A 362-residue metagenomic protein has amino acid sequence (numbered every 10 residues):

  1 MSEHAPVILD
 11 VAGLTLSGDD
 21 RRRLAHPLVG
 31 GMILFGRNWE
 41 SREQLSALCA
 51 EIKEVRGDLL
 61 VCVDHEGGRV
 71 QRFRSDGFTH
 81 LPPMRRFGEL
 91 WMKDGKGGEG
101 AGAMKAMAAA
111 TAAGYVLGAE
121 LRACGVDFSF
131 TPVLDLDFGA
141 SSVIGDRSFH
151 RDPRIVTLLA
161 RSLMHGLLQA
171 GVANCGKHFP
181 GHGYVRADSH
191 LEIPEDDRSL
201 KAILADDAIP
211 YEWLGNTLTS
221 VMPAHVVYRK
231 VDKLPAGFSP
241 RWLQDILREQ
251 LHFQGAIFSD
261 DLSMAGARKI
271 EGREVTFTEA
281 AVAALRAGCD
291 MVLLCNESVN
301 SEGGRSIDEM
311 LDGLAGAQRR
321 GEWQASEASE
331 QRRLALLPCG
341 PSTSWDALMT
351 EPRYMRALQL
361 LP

Functional and structural regions predicted by a protein language model:
M1-A5, E66-E99, L136-G145, N174-E195 (+1 more regions): N-terminal small/glycine-rich loop or linker at the start of catalytic domains across soluble metabolic enzymes
M1-H80: N-terminal hydrophobic targeting/anchoring segments and the immediately downstream early-domain regions of hydrolases
L16, R37-G57, R161-Q331, S342-A347: Second-shell residues forming the walls of enzyme active-site clefts
G31-R37, D127-V133, G288-V292: Divalent metal-dependent hydrolysis catalytic cores, especially in the metallo-beta-lactamase
R37, H80-M107, A140-L159, A187-A205 (+2 more regions): Glycine-rich tight-turn/loop motif centered on a GG-T
K53-P82, A110-L136, V156, M164-P180: Glycine-rich, aromatic-flanked loop segments that form ligand/cofactor-binding clefts across common enzyme folds
G95-V126, D207, E279-R286: Alpha-helical scaffold segments that flank or form the walls of functional sites
S326-P362: A short C-terminal boundary segment appended to hydrolase-like catalytic domains
